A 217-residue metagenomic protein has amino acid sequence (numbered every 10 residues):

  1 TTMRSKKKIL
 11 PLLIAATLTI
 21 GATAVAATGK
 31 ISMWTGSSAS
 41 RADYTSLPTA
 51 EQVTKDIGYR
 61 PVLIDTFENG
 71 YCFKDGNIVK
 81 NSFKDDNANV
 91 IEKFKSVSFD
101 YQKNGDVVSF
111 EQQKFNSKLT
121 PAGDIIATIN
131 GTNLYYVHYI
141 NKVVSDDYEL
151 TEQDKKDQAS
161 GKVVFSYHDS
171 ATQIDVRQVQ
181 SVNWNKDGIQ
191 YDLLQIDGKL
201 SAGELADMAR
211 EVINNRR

Functional and structural regions predicted by a protein language model:
T1-M3, V212: Disordered, charged N-terminal biogenesis/targeting segments of membrane/secreted proteins
S5-K7, G29: Generic cytosolic/nucleocytoplasmic N-terminal low-complexity/intrinsically disordered segments
K7-I14: Short, hydrophobic alpha-helical membrane anchors of single-pass surface/secreted proteins
I14-V25: Hydrophobic membrane-insertion alpha-helices, especially the h-region of bacterial N-terminal signal peptides
A26-R217: Polar, acidic low-complexity tracts enriched in Ser/Thr/Gln/Glu with frequent Gly/Pro and Thr-Pro motifs
